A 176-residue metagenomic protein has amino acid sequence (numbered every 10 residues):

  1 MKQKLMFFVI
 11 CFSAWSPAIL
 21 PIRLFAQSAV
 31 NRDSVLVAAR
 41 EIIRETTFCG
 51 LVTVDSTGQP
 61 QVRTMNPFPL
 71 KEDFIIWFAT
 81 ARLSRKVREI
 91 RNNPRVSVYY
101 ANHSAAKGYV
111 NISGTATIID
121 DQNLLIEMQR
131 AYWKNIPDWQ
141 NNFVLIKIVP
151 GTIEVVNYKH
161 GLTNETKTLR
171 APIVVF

Functional and structural regions predicted by a protein language model:
M1-S28: Bacterial Sec-dependent N-terminal signal peptides
I22-C49: Extreme N-terminal tail/first-helix region
Q27-N31, V110-F176: Charged, gly/pro-rich active-site loop segments
E41-S56, V96-Y100: A short, Trp-centered hydrophobic/proline-enriched beta-strand micro-motif
C49-R82: N-terminal, post-signal-peptide region of Sec/Tat-exported proteins
D55, T80-R82, N102-S104, A116 (+1 more regions): A mature extracytoplasmic/lumenal domain signature
T57-Q59, A105-G108, P137: Short glycine/serine/proline-enriched coil/turn segments at secondary-structure junctions
P69-A105: A short mixed-secondary-structure module that forms the rim of ligand-binding clefts
